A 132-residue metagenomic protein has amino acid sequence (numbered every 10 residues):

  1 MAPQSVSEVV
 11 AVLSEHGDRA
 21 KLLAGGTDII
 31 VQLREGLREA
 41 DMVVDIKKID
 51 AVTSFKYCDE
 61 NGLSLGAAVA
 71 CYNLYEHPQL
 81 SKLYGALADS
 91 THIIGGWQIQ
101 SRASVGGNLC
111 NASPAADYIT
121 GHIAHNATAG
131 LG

Functional and structural regions predicted by a protein language model:
M1-G132: C-terminal structural segment of proteins
